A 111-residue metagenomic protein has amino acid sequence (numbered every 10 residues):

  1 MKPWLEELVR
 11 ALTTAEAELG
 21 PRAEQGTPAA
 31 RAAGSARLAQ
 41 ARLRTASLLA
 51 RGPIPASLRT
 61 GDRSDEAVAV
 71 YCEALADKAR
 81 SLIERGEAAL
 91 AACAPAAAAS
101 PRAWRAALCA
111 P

Functional and structural regions predicted by a protein language model:
M1-P111: Acidic, polar-rich low-complexity tracts and alpha-helical solenoid repeat scaffolds
